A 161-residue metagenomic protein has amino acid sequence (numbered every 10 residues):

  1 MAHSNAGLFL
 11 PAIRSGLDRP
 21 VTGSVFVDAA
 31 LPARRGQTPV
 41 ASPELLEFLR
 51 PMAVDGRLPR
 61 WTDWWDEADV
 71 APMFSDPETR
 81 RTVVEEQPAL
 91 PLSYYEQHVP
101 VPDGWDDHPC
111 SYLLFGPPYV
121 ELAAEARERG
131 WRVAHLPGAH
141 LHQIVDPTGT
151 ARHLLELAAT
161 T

Functional and structural regions predicted by a protein language model:
M1, V27, L113-F115: Short hydrophobic segments within beta-strands
M1-A2, A6-L10: Gly/Ala-rich beta-loop-alpha elbow adjacent to hydrolase catalytic centers
G7, L31-P32, H140: Active-site micro-motifs of SAM-dependent methyltransferase domains
A12, G16, T160: Active-site catalytic microenvironments for nucleophilic, acid-base chemistry
S15-D63, Y94-H98, A123, R127: Flexible "cap/lid" loop of the alpha/beta hydrolase fold
L58-G104: Conserved alpha/beta-hydrolase catalytic His-Asp/Glu region
P88-T148, R152-H153, A159-T161: Conserved serine/cysteine hydrolase catalytic core
